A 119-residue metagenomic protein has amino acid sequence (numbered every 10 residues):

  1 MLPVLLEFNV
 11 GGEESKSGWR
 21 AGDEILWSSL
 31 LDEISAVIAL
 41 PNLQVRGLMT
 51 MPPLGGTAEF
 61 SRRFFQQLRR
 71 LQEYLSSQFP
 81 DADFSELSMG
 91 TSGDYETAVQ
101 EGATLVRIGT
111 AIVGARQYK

Functional and structural regions predicted by a protein language model:
M1-G93, V99-E101, A111-A115: Conserved alpha/beta-domain cores
L105, K119: Active-site loop ensemble at the mouth of alpha/beta enzyme cores that anchors a bound cofactor
I108: Thr-Gly-centered strand-to-loop micro-motif
